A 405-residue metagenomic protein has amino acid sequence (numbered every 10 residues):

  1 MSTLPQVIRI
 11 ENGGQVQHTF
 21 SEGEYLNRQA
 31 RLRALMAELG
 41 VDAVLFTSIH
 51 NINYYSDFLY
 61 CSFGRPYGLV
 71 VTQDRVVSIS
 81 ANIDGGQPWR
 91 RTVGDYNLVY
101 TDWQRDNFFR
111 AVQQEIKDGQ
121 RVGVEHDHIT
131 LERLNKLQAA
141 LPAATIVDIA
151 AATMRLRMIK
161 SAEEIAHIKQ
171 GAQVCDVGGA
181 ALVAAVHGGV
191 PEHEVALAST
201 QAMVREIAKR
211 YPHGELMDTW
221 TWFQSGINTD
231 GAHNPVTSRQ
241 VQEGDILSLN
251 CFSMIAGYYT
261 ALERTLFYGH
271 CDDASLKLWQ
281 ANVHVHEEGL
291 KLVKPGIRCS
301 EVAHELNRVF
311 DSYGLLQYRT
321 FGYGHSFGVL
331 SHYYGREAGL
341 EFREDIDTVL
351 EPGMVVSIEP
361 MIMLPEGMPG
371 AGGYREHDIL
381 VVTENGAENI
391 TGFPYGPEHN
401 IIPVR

Functional and structural regions predicted by a protein language model:
M1-R405: Active-site neighborhoods and metal-handling regions in enzymes and metal-associated proteins
